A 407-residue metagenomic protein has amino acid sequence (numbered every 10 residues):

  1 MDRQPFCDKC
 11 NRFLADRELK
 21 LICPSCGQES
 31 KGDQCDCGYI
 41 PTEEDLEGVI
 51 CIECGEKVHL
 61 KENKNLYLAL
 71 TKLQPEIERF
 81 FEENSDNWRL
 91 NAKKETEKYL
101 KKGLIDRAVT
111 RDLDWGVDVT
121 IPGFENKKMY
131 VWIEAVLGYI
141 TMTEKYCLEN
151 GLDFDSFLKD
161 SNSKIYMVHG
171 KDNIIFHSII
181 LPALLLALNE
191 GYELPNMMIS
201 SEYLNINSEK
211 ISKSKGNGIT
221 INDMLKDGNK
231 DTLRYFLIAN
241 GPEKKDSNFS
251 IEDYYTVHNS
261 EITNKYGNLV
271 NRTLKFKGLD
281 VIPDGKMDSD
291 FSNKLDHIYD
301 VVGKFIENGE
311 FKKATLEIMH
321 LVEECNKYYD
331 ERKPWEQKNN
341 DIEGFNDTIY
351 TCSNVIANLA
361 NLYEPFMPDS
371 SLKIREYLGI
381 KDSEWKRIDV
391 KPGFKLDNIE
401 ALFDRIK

Functional and structural regions predicted by a protein language model:
M1-A92: Active-site "lid/cap" and pocket-lining segments within catalytic core domains
M1-C10, L21-G38, V49-C54, M319-K407: Basic, alpha-helical terminal appendages of large translation-related enzymes
F6-K9, S200-Y203, E252-Y254, K286-D290 (+1 more regions): A glycine-rich phosphate-binding loop feature that marks nucleotide/adenosyl-phosphate handling sites
K20, Q74, G218, I251 (+2 more regions): Residue-level signal for cytosolic alpha-helical hairpin/rod architecture
I50-L279, A314-I318: Structured secondary-structure scaffolds
A135-G138, K265-K275, H297, V301 (+3 more regions): Alpha-helical scaffold segments in carbohydrate-active enzymes
S163-I165, Y203-E209, S260, D288-H297 (+1 more regions): Short, mixed-charge aromatic SLiMs
I174, K244, S250-D253, F276-D284 (+2 more regions): Active-site-proximal binding-pocket segments
